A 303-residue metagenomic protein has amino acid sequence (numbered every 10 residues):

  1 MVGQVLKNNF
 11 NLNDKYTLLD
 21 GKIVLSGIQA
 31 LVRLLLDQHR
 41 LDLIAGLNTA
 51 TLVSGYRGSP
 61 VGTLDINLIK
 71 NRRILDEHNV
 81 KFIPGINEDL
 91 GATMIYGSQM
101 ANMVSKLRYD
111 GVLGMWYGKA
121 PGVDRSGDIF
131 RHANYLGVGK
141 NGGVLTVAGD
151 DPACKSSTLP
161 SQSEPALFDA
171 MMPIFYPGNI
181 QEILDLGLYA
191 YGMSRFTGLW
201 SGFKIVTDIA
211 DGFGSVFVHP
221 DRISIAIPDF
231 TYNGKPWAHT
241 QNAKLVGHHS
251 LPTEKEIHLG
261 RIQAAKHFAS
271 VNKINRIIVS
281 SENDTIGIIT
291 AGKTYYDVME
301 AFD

Functional and structural regions predicted by a protein language model:
M1-L34, Q38-L41, P177-D303: Flexible, low-complexity linker and terminal segments
T17-V24, A50-S54, N79-G85, P173-Y176: A short glycine/serine-rich beta->alpha loop
A30-G46, Y56-I69: N-terminal glycine-rich anion-binding loops that anchor highly charged ligand groups
L43, S105, N134-Y135, R276-I278: Short, flexible, glycine/charge-rich loop motifs used to bind or transfer phosphoryl groups or to couple energy/partner
A45-N48, R108-Y109, V279-D284: Flexible, charged surface loops at secondary-structure boundaries
S54, M115, I286-I289: Conserved beta-strand elements of the Class I
S59-F196, V206: Thiamine diphosphate
